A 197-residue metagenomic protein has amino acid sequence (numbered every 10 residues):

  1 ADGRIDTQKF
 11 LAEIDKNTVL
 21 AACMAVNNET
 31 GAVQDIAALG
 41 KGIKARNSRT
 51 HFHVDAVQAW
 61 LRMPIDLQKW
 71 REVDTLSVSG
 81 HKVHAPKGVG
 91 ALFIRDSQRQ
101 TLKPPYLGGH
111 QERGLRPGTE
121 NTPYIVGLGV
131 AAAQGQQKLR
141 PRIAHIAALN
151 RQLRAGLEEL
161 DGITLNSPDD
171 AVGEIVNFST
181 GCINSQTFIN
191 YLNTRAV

Functional and structural regions predicted by a protein language model:
A1-V197: Pyridoxal 5′-phosphate
